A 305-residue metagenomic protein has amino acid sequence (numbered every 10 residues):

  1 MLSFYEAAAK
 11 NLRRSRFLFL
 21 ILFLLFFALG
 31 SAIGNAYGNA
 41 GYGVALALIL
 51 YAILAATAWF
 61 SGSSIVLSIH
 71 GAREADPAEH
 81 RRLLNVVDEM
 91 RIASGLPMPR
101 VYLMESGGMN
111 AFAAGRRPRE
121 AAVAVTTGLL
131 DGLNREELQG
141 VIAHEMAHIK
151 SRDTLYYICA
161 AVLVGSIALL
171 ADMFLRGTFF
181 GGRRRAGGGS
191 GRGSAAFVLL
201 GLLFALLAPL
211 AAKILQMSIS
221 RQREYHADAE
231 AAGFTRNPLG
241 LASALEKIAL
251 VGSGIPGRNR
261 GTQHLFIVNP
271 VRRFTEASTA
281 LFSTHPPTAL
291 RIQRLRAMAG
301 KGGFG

Functional and structural regions predicted by a protein language model:
M1-L24, A36-Y37, G41-A45, I49-L199 (+1 more regions): Polar-ligand-bearing catalytic/cofactor-coordination segments of membrane-embedded or membrane-tethered inner-membrane
F26-G30: Hydrophobic, membrane-inserted alpha-helices
